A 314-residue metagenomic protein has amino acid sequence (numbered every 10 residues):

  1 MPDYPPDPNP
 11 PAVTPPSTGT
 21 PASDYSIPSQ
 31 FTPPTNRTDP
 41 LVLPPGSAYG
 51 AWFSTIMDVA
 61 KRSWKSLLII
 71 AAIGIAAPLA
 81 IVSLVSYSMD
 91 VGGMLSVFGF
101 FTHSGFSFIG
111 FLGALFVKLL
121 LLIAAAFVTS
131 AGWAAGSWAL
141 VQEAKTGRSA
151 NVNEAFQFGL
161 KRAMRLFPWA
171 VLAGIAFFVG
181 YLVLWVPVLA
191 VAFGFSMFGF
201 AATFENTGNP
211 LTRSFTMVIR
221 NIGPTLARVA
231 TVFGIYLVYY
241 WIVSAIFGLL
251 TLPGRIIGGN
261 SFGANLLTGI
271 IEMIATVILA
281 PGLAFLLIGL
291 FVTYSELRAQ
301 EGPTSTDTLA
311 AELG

Functional and structural regions predicted by a protein language model:
M1-Y87: Non-cleavable N-terminal signal-anchor transmembrane helices
P2-T38, G93, L140-K145, G194-N206 (+1 more regions): Juxtamembrane transition segments at transmembrane-helix termini in multipass membrane proteins
D3, P16-P21, T32, V97-H103 (+5 more regions): Phosphate-binding glycine-rich loops and adjacent basic patches that engage nucleotide phosphates, nucleic-acid
P34-K61, V91-L112, A125-L172, A192-L226 (+1 more regions): Membrane-interface segments at transmembrane-helix boundaries
L68-V91, G113-S130, L166-A192, R228-R255 (+1 more regions): Hydrophobic alpha-helical transmembrane segments in multi-pass membrane proteins
